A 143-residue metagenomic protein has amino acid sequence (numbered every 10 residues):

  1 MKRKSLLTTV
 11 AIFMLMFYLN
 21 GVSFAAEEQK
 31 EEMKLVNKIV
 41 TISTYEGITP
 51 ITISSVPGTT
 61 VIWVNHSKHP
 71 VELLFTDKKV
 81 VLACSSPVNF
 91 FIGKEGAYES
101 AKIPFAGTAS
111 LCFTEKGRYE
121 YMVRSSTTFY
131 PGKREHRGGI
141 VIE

Functional and structural regions predicted by a protein language model:
M1-V10: Bacterial N-terminal signal peptides that target proteins for export
T9-N20: Bacterial N-terminal signal peptides
G21-A25: Sec/Tat signal peptide C-region and signal peptidase I cleavage site
Q29-V61: N-terminal edge beta-strand
W63-S67: Asparagine-centered strand-capping/turn motif at beta-strand->loop junctions
H69-D77: Short, Lys/Arg- and Gly-enriched loop/turn segments at beta-strand edges
K79-N89: Short aromatic-acidic-glycine turn motif
E95-E143: Extracellular/periplasmic metallocenter environments
